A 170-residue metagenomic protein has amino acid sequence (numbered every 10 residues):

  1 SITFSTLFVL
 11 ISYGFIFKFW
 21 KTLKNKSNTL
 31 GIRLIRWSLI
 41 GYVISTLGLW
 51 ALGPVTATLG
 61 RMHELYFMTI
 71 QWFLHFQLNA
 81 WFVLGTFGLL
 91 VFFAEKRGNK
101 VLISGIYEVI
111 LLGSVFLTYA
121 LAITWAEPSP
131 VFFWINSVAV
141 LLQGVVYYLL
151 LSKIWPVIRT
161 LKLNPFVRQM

Functional and structural regions predicted by a protein language model:
S1-M170: Hydrophobic alpha-helical transmembrane segments of multi-pass integral membrane proteins
